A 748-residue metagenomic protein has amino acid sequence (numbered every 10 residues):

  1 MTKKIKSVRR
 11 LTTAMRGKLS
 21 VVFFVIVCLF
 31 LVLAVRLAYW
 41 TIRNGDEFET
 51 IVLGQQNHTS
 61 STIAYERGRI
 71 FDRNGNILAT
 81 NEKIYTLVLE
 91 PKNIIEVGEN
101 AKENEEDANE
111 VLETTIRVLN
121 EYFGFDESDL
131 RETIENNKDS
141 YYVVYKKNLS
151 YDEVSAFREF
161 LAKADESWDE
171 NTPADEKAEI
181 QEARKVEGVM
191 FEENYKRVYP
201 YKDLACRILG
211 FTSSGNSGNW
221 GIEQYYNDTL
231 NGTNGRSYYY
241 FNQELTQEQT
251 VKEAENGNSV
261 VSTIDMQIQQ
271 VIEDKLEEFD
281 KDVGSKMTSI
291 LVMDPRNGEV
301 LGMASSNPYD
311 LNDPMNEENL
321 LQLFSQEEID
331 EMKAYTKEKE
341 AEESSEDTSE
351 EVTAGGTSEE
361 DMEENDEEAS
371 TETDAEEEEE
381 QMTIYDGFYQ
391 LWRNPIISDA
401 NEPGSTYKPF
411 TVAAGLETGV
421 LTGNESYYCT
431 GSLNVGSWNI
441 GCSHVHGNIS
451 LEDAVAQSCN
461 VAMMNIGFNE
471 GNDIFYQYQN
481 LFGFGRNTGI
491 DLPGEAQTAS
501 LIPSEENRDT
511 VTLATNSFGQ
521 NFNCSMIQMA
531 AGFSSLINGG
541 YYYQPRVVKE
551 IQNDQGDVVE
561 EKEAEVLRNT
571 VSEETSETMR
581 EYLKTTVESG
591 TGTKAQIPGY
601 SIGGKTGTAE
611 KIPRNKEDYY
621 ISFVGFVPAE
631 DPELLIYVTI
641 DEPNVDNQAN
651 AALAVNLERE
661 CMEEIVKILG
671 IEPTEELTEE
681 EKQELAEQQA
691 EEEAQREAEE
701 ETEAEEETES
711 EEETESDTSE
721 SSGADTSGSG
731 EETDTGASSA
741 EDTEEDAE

Functional and structural regions predicted by a protein language model:
M1-E378, L391, A400, D473-G483 (+7 more regions): Periplasmic/cell-envelope proteins involved in peptidoglycan metabolism and beta-lactam response
A79, Y85, E244-V251, R296-S405 (+4 more regions): Beta-lactam-recognizing serine transpeptidase/beta-lactamase-like catalytic domain environment
V143-D152, A156-F160, M190-K202, C206-R207 (+6 more regions): Conserved SxxK-family serine transpeptidase/carboxypeptidase catalytic domain of penicillin-binding proteins
S213, G235-Y238, V260, S358-E359 (+8 more regions): Polar low-complexity intrinsically disordered regions enriched in Ser/Thr and small residues
S345, S349, S358, A704 (+4 more regions): Ser/Thr/Pro-rich low-complexity tandem-repeat tracts
